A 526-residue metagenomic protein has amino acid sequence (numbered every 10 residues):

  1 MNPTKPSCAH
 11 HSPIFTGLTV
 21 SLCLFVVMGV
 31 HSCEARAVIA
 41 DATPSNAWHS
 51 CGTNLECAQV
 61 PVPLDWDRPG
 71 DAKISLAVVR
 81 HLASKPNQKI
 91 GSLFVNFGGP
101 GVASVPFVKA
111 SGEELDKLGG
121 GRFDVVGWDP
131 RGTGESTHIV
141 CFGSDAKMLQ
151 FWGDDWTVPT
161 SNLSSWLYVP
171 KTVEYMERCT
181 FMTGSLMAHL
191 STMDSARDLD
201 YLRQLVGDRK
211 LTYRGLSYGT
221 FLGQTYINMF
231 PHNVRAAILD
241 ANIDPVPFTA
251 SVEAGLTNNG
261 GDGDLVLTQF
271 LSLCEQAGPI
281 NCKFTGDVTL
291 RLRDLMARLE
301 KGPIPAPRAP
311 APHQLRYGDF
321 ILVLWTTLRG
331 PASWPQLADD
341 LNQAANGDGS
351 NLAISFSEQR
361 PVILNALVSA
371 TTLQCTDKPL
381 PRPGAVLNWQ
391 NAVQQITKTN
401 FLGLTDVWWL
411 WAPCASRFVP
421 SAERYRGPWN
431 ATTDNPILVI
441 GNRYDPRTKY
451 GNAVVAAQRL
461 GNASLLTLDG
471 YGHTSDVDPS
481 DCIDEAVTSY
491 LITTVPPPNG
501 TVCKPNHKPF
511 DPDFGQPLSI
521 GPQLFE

Functional and structural regions predicted by a protein language model:
M1-H11: N-terminal secretory signal peptides that target proteins for export/translocation
H10-C23: Sec-dependent N-terminal signal peptides
C23-A40: N-terminal signal peptide
R36-D319, T372-L373, K378-E526: Gly/Pro-rich cap/lid or specificity-loop segments adjacent to the active site
G99, Q343-N346: Short edge-strand/loop segments of extracellular domains
K301-P307, G330-W334, N365: Secretory-pathway/luminal and periplasmic proteins that interact with or process carbohydrate-rich
Q314-N342: P-loop NTPase catalytic cores that bind/hydrolyze ATP
N346, S350-K378: Long, low-complexity segments enriched in small/aliphatic residues
